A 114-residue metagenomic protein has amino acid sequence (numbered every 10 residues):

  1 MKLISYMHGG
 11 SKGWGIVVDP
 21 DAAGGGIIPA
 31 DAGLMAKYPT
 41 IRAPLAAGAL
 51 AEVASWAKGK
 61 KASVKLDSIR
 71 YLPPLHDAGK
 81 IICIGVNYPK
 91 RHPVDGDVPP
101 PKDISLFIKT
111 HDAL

Functional and structural regions predicted by a protein language model:
M1-S105: N-terminal non-catalytic cap/leader segment that marks the start of a structured domain
S105-L114: A gly/proline- and charged-residue-enriched helix-loop-helix capping module
